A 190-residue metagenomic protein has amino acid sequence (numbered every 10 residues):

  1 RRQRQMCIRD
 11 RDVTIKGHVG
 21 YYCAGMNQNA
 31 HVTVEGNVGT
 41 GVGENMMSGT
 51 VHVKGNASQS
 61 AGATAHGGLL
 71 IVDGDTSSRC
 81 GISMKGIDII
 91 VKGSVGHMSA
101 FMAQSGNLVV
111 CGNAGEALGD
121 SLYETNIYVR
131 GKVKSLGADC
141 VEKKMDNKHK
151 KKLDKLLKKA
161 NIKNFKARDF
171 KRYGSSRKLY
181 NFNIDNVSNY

Functional and structural regions predicted by a protein language model:
R1-I8: Short, small-residue-biased leader/transition segments that mark boundaries at the very start of proteins
R11-K16, H31-E35, V51, E116 (+1 more regions): Beta-strand-rich extracellular passenger or scaffold domains
K16-H18, G25-M26, E35-N37, E44-N45 (+9 more regions): Feature marks extracellular polysaccharide-active and adherence modules
A61, S77-K85, V95-M102, A114-S121 (+2 more regions): Thiamine diphosphate
K132-V133, G137-Y190: Intrinsically disordered, low-complexity serine/proline/glycine/threonine-rich regulatory regions
